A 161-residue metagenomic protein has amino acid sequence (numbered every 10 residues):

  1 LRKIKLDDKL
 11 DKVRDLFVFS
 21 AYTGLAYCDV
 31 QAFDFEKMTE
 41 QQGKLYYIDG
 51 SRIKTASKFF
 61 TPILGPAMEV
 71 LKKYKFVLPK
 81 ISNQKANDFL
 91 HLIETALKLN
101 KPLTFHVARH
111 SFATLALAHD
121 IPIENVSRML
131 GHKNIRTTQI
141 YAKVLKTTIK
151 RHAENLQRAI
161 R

Functional and structural regions predicted by a protein language model:
L1-R2, T23, A32-V70: Conserved tyrosine-mediated DNA breakage-rejoining catalytic core shared by Y-recombinases
L1-Y27, Q31, Q84: Basic, Lys/Arg- and aromatic-enriched nucleic-acid-binding interface segment
K12-R14, N83, N100-D120: Short basic/aromatic active-site micro-motif
V18, Y22, D29, R109-K133 (+1 more regions): C-terminal catalytic core of tyrosine-transesterase DNA break-rejoin enzymes
F35, H91, T95, A118 (+3 more regions): Residue-level detection of the helix-turn-helix DNA-binding "recognition helix"
R52-A56, N83, L130-N155: Catalytic-site neighborhood detector that most strongly recognizes the C-terminal catalytic loop/helix of tyrosine
R52-L92, T104: C-terminal catalytic core of Y-nucleophile DNA break-rejoin enzymes
K80, Q157-R161: C-terminal secondary-structure termini that scaffold catalytic or DNA-interacting sites
